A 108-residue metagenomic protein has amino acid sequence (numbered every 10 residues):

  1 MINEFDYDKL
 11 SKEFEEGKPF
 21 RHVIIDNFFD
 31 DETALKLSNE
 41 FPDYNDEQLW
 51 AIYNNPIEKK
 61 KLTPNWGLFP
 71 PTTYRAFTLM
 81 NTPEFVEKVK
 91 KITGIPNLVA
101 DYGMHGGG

Functional and structural regions predicted by a protein language model:
M1-G108: Fe(II)/2-oxoglutarate oxygenase catalytic core
